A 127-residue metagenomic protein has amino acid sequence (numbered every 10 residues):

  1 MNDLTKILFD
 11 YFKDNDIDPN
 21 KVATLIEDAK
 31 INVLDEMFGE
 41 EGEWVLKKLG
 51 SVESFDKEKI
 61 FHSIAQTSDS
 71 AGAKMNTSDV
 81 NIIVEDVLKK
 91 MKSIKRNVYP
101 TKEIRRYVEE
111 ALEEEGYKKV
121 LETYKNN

Functional and structural regions predicted by a protein language model:
M1-N127: Long, C-terminal-biased catalytic regions of enzyme "large/alpha" subunits
